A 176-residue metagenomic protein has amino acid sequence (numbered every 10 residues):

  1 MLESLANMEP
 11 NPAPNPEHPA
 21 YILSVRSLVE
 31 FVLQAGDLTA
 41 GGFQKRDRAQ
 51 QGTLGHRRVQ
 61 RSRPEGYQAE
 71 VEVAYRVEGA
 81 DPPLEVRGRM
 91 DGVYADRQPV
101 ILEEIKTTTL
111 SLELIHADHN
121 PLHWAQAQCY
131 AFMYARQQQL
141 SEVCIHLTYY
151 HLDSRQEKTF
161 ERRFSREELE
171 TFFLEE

Functional and structural regions predicted by a protein language model:
M1-Q98: Metal-dependent nuclease catalytic cores that hydrolyze phosphodiester bonds in DNA/RNA, characterized by
Y75-F173: Mg2+/Mn2+-dependent nuclease catalytic core
